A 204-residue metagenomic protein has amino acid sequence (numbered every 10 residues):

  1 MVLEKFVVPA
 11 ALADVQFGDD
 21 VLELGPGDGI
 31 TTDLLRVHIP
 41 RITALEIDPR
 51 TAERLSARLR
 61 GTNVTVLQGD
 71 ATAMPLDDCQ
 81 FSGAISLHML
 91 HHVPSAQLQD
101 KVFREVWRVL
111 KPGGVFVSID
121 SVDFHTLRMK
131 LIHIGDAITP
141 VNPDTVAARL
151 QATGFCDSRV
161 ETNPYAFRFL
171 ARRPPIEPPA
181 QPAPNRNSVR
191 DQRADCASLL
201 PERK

Functional and structural regions predicted by a protein language model:
M1, V117-L170: C-terminal alpha-helical "lid/dimerization" subdomain adjacent to the S-adenosyl-L-methionine
V2-D19: Conserved alpha-helix/loop element of class I SAM-dependent methyltransferases that forms part of the SAM/SAH-binding
D20, G114-V115: Short glycine-centered segments of the SAM/dcSAM-binding site in methyltransferase folds
L22, G27-A73: Class I SAM-dependent methyltransferase SAM/SAH-binding core
I85: A conserved beta-strand element that flanks and buttresses the S-adenosyl-L-methionine
H88-H92: Short catalytic micro-motifs in class I SAM-dependent methyltransferases
D100-P112: A short glycine-rich, Lys/Arg-flanked "PGG" loop and its adjoining helix->strand segment in the class I
T153-K204: Core SAM-dependent methyltransferase catalytic element
